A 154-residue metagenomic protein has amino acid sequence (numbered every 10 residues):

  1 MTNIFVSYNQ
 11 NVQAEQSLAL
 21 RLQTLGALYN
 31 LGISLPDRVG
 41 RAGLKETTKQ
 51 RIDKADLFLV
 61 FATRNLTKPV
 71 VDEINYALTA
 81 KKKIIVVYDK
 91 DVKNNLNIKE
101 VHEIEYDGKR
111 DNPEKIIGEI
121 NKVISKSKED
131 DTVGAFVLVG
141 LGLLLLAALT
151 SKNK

Functional and structural regions predicted by a protein language model:
M1-L57, A147-K154: Conserved N-terminal substructure of TIR/SEFIR domains
S7-Y8, A62, Y88-D89: Short beta-strand/turn micro-motifs composed of small residues that flank or help shape donor/cofactor-binding pockets
N11-A14, V39-G40, R64-K68, V92-K93: Short acidic, S/G/P-rich loop/turn micro-motifs used as interaction or catalytic elements
A55-D56, K81, E100-H102: Short, well-ordered alpha-helix to beta-strand connector turns
F58-L59, I84: Short, well-ordered beta-strand core segments
R64-K81: Conserved TIR/SEFIR loop-to-helix hotspot centered on a Trp-containing motif with a nearby acidic residue
A80-V92: A short helix->loop->beta-strand "cap" motif at the edges of active sites that frequently abuts
N94-K154: C-terminal interaction surface of TIR/SEFIR-family domains
